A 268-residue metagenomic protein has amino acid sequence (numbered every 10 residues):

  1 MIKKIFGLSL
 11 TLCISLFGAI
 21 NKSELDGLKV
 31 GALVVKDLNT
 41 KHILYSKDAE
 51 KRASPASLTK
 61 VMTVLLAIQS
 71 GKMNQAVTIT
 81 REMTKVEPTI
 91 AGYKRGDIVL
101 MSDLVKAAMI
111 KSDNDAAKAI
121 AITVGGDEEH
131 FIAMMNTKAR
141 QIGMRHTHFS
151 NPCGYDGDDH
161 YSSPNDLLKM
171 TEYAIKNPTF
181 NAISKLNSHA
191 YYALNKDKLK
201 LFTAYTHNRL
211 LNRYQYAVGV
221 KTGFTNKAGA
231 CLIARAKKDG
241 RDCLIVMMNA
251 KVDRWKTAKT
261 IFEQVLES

Functional and structural regions predicted by a protein language model:
I2-K3, G71, A236-K237: Generic cytosolic/nucleocytoplasmic N-terminal low-complexity/intrinsically disordered segments
K3-T11: Sec-dependent signal peptide recognition, specifically the positively charged N-region followed immediately by
F6, T40, T84, R241-C243 (+1 more regions): Generic "edge-of-domain/loop-turn" microfeature
T11-G18: Hydrophobic h-region of N-terminal signal peptides that target proteins for export in Gram-negative bacteria
A19-N165, K169-N181: Active-site-adjacent loops and short helices of periplasmic peptidoglycan-processing enzymes
I20-V30, M101-L104, G126-S268: Penicillin-recognizing serine hydrolase domain
